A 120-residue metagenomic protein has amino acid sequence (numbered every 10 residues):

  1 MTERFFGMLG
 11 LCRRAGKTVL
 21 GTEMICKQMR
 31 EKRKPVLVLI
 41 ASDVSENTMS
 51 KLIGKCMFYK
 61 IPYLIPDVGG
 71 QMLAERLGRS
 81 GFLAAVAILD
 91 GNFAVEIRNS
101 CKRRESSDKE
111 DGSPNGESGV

Functional and structural regions predicted by a protein language model:
M1-E3, A15, G116-V120: Conserved catalytic alpha/beta core of Sir2/sirtuin-type deacylases, generalized to analogous enzyme cores that bind
R4-I40: N-terminal first-folded block
G10, K109-E110, N115-V120: N-terminal targeting/trafficking signals and adjacent low-complexity tails
A15-G16, P35-L37, Y59-Y63, A84: Short active-site oxyanion
E23, D43, V68-Q71: Short, ordered loop/turn segments at secondary-structure junctions
K32-G54: N-terminal positively charged helical leader segments and presequences
K55-L83: Mid-chain, well-packed structural core segment of small domains
A74-G112: C-terminal structural segments of small proteins and small subunits
